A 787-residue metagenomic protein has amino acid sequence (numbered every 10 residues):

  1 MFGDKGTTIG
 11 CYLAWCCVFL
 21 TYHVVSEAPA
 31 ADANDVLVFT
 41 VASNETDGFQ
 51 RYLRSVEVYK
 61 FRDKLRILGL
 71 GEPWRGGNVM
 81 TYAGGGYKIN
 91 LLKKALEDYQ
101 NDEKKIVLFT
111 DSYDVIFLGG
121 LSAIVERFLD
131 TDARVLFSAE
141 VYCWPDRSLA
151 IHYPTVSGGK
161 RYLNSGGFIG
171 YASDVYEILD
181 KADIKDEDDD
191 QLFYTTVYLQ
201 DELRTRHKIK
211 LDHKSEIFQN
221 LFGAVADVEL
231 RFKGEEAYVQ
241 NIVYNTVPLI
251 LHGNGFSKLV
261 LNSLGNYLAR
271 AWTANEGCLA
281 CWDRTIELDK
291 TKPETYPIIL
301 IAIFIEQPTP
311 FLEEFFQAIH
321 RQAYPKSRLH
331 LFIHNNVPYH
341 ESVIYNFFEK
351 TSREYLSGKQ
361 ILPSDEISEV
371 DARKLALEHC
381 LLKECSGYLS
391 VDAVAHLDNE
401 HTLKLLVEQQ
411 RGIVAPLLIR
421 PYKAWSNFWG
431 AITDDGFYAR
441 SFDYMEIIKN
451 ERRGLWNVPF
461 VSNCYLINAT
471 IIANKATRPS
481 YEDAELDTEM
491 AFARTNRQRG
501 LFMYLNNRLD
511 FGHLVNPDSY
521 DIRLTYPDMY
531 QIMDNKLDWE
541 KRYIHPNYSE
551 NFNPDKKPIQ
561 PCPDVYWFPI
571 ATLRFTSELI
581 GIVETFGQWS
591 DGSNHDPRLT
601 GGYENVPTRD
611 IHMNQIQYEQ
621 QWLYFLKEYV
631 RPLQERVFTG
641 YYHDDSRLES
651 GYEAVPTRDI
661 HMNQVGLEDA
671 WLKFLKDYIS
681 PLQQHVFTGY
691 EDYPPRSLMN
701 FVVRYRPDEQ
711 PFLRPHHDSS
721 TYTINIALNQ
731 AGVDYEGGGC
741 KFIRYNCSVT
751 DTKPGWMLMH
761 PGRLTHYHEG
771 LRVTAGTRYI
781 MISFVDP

Functional and structural regions predicted by a protein language model:
F2-I106, C278-S364: N-terminal anchoring/stem segment of glycosyltransferases
D47-D190, Q200-S215, Q219-L221, L230-K233: Lumenal/extracellular "mature" regions of secretory-pathway glycan-modifying transferases
L92-I106, V370-G387: Active-site nucleotide-sugar/metal-binding loop of Leloir-type enzymes
K104-Y113, E384-D398: Short beta-strand-to-loop acidic/aromatic patch adjacent to the donor-nucleotide binding site
I124-T196, Q200, L377, H396-Y481: Conserved catalytic core of nucleotide-sugar-dependent glycosyltransferases
K160-C281, Y444-D528: Catalytic core and acceptor-binding pocket of nucleotide-sugar-dependent glycosyltransferases
D555-Y690: Non-heme Fe(II)/2-oxoglutarate
L623, E635-E653, L672, D677-P787: Catalytic core of non-heme Fe(II) oxygenases with the double-stranded beta-helix
